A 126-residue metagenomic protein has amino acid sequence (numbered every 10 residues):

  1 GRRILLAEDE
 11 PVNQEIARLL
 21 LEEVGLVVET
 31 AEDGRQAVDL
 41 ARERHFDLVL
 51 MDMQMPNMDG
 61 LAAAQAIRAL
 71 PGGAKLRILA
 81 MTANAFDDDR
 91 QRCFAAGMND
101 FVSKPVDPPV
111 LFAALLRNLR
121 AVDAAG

Functional and structural regions predicted by a protein language model:
G1-G126: C-terminal compact regulatory domains
